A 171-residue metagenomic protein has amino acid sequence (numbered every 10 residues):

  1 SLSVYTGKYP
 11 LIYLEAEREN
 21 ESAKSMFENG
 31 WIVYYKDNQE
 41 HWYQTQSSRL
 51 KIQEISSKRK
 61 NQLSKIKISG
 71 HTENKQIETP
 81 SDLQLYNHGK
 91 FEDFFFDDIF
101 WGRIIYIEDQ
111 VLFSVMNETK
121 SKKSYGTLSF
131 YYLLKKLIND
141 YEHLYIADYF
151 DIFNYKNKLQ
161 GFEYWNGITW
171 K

Functional and structural regions predicted by a protein language model:
S1, K122-K135: Conserved acetyl-CoA-binding loop-helix of GNAT-fold acetyltransferases
S1-Y43: An acidic, glycine-rich, mixed-charge low-complexity segment common to nucleic-acid enzymes
I12, L137-D148: Conserved GNAT acetyl-CoA-binding A-motif
S22-A23, I32-Y35, H41, S47-K123 (+1 more regions): A conserved beta-strand-loop-helix scaffold within acyl/acetyltransferase catalytic domains
G30, F130-L133, K156: Residue-level preference for non-acidic, small/hydrophobic
H41-Q53, H143-K171: Active-site/acyl-donor-binding loops of N-acyltransferases
